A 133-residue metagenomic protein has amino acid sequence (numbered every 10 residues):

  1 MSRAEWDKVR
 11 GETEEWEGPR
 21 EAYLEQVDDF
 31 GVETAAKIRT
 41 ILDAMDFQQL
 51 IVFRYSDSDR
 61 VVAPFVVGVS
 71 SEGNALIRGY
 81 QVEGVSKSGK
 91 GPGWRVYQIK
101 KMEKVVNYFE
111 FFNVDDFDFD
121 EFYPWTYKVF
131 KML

Functional and structural regions predicted by a protein language model:
M1-L133: Short glycine- and basic-residue-enriched patches
